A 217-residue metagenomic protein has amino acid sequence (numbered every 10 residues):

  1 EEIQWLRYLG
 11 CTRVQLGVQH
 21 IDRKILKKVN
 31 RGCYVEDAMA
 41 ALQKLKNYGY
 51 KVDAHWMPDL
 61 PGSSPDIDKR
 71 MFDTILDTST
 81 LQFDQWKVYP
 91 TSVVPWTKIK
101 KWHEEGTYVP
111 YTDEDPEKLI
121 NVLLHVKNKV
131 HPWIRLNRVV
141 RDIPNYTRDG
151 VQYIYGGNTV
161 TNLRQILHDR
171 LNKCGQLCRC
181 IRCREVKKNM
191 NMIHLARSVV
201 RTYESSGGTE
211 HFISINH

Functional and structural regions predicted by a protein language model:
E1-D53, M57-E117, N121: Conserved non-cysteine loop/helix-boundary elements of the Radical SAM core domain that shape
T107-H217: C-terminal accessory regions of radical SAM enzymes
